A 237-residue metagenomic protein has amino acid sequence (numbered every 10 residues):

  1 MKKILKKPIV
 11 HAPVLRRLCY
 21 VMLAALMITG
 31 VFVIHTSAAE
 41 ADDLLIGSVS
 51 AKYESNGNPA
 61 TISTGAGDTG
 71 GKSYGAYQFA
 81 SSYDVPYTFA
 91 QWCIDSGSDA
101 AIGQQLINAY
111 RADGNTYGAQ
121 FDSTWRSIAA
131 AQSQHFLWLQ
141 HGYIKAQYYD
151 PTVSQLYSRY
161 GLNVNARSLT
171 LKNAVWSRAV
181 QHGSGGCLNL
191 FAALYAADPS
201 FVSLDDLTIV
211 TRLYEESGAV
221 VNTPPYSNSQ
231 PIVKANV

Functional and structural regions predicted by a protein language model:
M1-V14: N-terminal secretory signal peptides that target proteins for export/translocation
I9, V21-M22, H35-A38: Short, intrinsically disordered, low-complexity terminal segments
R17-L18, Y143: Extracellular interaction modules
L18-V31: Bacterial N-terminal signal peptides
I28-A41: Sec-dependent signal peptide cleavage junction
A38-L162, T170-V237: Cell-wall polysaccharide-cleaving catalytic domain and substrate-binding groove, primarily in peptidoglycan/chitin
